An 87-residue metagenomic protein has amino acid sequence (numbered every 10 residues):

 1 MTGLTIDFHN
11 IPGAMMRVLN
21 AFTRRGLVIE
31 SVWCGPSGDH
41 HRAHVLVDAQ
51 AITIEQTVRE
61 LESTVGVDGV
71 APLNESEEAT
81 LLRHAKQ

Functional and structural regions predicted by a protein language model:
M1-Q87: A conserved regulatory-domain signal marking ACT and ACT-like small-molecule sensing domains and adjacent regulatory
